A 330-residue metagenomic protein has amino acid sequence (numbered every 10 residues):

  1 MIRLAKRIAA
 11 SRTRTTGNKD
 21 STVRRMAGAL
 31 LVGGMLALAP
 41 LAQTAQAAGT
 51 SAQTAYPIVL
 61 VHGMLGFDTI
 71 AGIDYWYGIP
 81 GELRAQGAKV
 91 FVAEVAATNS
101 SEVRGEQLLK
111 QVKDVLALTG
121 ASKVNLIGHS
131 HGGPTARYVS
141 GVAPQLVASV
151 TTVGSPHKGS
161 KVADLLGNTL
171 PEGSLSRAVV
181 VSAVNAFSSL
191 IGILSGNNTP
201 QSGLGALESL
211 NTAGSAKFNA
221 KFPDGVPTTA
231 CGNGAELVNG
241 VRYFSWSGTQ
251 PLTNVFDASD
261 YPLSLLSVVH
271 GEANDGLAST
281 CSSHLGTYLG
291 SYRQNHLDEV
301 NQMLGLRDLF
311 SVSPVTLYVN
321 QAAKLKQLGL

Functional and structural regions predicted by a protein language model:
I2-A85, L330: Flexible, membrane-associating and regulatory peripheral segments of lipid-active enzymes
G49-V124, E172, R177-V180: Active-site catalytic motif of lipid deacylating hydrolases and related acyltransferases
V59, F91, T151, F244-W246 (+1 more regions): Hydrophobic/aromatic beta-strand patches that form the interior of the parallel beta-sheet core in alpha/beta enzyme
H62, V90, E106-G214: Serine-dependent carboxylesterase/thioesterase catalytic core of lipase-like alpha/beta-hydrolase/SGNH enzymes
G72, K161-L166, N254-S259: Short aromatic-enriched loop/helix-cap "lid" or pocket-rim segments at secondary-structure transitions that line
N198-L252: Serine-hydrolase catalytic core
T228-L330: C-terminal catalytic-base region of ester-bond hydrolases, centering on the histidine of the charge-relay
